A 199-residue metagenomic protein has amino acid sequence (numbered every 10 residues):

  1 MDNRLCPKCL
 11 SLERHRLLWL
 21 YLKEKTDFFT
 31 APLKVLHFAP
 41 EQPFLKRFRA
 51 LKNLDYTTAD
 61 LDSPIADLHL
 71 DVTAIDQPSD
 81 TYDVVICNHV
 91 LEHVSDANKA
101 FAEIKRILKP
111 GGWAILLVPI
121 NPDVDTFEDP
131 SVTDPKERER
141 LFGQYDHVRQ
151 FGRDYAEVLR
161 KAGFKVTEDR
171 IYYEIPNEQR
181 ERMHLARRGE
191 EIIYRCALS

Functional and structural regions predicted by a protein language model:
M1-D80, P176-S199: Conserved N-terminal segment of class I S-adenosyl-L-methionine
D83: Donor nucleotide-activated moiety binding/catalytic core segment of transferases that use nucleotide-activated donors
I86: A conserved beta-strand element that flanks and buttresses the S-adenosyl-L-methionine
H89-H93: Short catalytic micro-motifs in class I SAM-dependent methyltransferases
S95-I104, K109-S199: S-adenosyl-L-methionine-dependent methyltransferase catalytic module, highlighting the catalytic core
